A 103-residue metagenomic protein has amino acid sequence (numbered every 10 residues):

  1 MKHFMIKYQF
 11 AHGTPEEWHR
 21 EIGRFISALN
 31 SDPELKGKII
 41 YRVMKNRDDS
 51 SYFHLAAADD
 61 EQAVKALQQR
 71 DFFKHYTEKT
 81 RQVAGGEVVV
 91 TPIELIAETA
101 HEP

Functional and structural regions predicted by a protein language model:
M1-Q69, V83-P103: Short S/T/G/P-rich N-terminal loop/turn motif that feeds into the first structured element of a domain
D71-K74: Long, charge-enriched, surface-exposed interaction segments in small proteins/subunits
T77-K79: Helix-adjacent hinge/juxtasegments
